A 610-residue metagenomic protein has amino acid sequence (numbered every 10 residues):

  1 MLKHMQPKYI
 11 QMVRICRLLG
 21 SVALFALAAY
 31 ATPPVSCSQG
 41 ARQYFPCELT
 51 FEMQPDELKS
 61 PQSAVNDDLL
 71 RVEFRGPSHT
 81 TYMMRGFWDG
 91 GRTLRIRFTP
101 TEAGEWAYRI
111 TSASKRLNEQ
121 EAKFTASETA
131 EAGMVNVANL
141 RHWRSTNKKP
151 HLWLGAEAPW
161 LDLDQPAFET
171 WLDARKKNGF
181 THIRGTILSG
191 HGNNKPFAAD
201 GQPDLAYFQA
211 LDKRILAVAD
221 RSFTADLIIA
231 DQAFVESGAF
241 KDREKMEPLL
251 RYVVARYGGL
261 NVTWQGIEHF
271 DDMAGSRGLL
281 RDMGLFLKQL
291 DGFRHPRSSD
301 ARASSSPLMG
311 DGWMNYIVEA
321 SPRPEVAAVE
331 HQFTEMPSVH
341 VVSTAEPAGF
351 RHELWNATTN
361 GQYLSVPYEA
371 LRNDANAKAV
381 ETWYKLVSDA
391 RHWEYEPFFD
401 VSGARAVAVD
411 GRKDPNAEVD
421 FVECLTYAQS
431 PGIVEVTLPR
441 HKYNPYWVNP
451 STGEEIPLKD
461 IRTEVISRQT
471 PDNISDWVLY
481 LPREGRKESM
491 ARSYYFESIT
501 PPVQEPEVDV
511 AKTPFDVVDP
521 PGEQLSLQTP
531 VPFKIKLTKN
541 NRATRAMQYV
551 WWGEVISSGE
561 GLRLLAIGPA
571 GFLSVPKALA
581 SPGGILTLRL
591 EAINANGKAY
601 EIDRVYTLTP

Functional and structural regions predicted by a protein language model:
P33-Q43, D56-S60, E346-K459, S467-E505: Aromatic- and carboxylate-lined catalytic core of secreted/periplasmic carbohydrate-active enzymes
Q39-Y44, Q62-A64, E523-P530: Short, solvent-exposed loop/linker segments at the N-terminal edge of repeated beta-sheet extracellular domains
D67-L69, T129-P324: Active-site mouth of glycoside hydrolases
Y82-L140: Extended acidic/polar, glycine-enriched regions that form or flank non-catalytic beta-rich accessory modules
K115, I593-K598: Short, solvent-exposed loop/turn segments at the edges of extracellular beta-sandwich modules
R294, M309-A375: Catalytic-core region of carbohydrate-active enzymes that cleave or remodel glycosidic bonds
N541-V550: Solvent-exposed loop segments of extracellular immunoglobulin-like
E554-V575: Surface-exposed, flexible coil segments in extracellular/virion-facing regions
